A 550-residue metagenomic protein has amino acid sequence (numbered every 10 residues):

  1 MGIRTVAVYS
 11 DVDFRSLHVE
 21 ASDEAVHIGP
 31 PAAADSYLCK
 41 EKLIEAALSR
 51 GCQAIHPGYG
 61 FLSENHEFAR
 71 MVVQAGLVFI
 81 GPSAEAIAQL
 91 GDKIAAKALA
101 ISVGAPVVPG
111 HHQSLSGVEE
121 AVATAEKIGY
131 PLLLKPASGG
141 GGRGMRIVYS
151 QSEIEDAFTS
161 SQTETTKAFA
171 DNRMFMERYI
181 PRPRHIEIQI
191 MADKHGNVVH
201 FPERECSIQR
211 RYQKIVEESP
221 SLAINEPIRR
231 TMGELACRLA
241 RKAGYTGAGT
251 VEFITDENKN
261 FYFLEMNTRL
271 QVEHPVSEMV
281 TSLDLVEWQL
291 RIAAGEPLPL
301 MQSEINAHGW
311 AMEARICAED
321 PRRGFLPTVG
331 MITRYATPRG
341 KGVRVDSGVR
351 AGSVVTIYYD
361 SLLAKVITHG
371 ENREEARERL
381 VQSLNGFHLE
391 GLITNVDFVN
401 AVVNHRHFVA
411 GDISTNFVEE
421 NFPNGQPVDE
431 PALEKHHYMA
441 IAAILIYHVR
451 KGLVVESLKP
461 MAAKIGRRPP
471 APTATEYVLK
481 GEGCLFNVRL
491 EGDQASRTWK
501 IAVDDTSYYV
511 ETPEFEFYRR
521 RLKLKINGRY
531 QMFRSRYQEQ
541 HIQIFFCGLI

Functional and structural regions predicted by a protein language model:
M1, R50, A75, S102-V103 (+14 more regions): Change "in soluble alpha/beta enzymes" to "in soluble alpha/beta proteins
M1-V251, T255-H274: N-terminal beta-alpha lobe that positions the nucleotide/phosphoryl donor in ATP/NTP-coupled carboxylate activation
V6, H27, H56, L133 (+23 more regions): Structured core elements
A54, E64-M71, R323, I526-I550: Structured, non-catalytic alpha/beta "coupling" segments that mediate domain-domain communication and provide generic
S150, A192-N197, D256-K259, A294 (+4 more regions): Short acidic-glycine loop/turn motifs at beta-strand connectors
R178-I180, I190-K194, F253-E257, A336 (+3 more regions): Short, low-complexity Ser/Thr-rich regulatory SLiMs
A236, P275-T506, P513: Catalytic cores of soluble metabolic enzymes centered on carboxylation/carboxyl-transfer
D505-Q531: A conserved acidic, glycine/proline-rich C-terminal tail/linker
